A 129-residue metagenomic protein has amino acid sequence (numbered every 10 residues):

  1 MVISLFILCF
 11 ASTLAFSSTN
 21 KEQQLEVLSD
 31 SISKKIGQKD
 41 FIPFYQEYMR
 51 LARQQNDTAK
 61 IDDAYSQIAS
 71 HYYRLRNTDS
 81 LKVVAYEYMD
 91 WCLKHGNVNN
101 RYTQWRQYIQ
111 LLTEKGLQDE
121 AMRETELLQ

Functional and structural regions predicted by a protein language model:
V2-T13: Bacterial N-terminal signal peptides
S12-Q129: A "functional boundary" signal
